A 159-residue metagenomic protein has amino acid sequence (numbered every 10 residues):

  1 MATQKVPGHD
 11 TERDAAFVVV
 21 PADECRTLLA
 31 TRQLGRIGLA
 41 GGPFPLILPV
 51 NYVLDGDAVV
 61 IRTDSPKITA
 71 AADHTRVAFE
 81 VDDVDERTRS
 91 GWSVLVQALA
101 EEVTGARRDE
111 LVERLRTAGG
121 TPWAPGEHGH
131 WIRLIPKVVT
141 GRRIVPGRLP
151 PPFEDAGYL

Functional and structural regions predicted by a protein language model:
A2-A16, D83-L159: Charged, gly/pro-rich active-site loop segments
G8-R36: Short, basic/aromatic recognition patches
V20-P21, V60-T63, T117-G119: Charged, amphipathic alpha-helical segments
R32-D64: Short beta-strand segments
G38-A40, R62, E80, I135 (+1 more regions): Beta-strand residues in well-ordered beta-sheet regions across diverse protein folds
P43, K67-T69, R148: Short, surface-exposed beta-strand-loop junctions and turns on beta-sheet-rich folds
I47, N51, A78, L95 (+1 more regions): Conserved hydrophobic/aromatic beta-strand scaffold that supports enzyme active sites
N51-R87: A short mixed-secondary-structure module that forms the rim of ligand-binding clefts
